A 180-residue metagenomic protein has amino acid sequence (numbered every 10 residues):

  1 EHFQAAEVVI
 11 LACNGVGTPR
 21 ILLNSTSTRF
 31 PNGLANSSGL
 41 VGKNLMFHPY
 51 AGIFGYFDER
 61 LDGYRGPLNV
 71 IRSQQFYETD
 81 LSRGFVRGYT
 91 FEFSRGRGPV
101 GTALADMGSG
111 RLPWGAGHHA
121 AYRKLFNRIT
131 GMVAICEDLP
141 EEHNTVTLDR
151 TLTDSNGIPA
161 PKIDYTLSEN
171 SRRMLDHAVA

Functional and structural regions predicted by a protein language model:
H2-R65: Glycine-rich loop(s) and the adjacent beta-strand/alpha-helix scaffold that form part
S38-R173: FAD cofactor-binding and catalytic pocket of flavoenzymes
A180: An extended, acidic, His-containing surface patch that forms the Zn2+-binding/catalytic region of metallohydrolases
